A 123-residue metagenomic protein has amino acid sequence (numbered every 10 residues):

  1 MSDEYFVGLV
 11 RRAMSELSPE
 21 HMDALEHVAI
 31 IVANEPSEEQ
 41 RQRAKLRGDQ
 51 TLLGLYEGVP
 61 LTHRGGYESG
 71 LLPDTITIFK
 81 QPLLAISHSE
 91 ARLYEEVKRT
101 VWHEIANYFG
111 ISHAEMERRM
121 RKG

Functional and structural regions predicted by a protein language model:
M1-E96, Y108, E115-E117: Active-site rim/adjacent substrate-binding subdomains
E96-E104: Short alpha-helical catalytic segment bearing the HExxH-like zincin motif of zinc-dependent metalloproteases
H113-G123: Post-HExxH zinc-binding segment in Zn-dependent metallohydrolases
